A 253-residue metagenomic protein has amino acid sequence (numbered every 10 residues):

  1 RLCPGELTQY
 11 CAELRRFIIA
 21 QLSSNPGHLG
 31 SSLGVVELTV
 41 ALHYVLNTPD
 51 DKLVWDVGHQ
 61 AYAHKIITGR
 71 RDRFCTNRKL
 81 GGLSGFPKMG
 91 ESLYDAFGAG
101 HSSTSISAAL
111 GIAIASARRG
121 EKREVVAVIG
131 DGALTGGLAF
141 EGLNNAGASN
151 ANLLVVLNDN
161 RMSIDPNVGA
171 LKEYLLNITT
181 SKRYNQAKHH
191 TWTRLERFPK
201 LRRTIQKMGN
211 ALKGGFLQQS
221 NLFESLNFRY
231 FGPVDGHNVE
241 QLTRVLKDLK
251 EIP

Functional and structural regions predicted by a protein language model:
R1, R16-Q21, L83-A96, R123 (+2 more regions): Gly-rich Lys/Arg/Thr-decorated short loops/hinges at beta-loop-alpha junctions or inter-strand turns that position
R1-T68, L222-L246, I252: N-terminal amphipathic, basic-rich helices that act as targeting or association modules
L14-I18, L22, L42-D50, R71 (+11 more regions): Structural signal for hydrophobic packing residues in well-ordered secondary-structure cores of soluble enzyme domains
L29-S149: Cofactor-binding active-site loop characterized by glycine-rich and histidine/acidic residues
H59, D159-M162: Short beta-alpha junction loops
V125, L153-L154, Y230: Hydrophobic anchor at the start of a short beta-strand that flanks the dinucleotide cofactor-binding loop
G136-N160, V168, K172-T179: A short alpha/beta connector and helix-capping loop motif
R161-P253: Long, well-ordered, tryptophan-enriched scaffold segments
